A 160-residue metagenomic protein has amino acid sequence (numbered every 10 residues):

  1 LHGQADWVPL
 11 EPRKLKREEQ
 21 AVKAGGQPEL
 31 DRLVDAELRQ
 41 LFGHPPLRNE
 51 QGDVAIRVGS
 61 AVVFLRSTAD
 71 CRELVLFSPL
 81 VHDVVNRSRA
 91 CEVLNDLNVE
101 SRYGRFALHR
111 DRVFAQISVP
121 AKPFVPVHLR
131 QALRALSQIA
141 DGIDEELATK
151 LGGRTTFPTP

Functional and structural regions predicted by a protein language model:
L1-V62, L108: Charge-rich, low-complexity N-terminal segments
Q4, V8-E11, V93-R102, V119-K150: Ampiphathic alpha-helical segments that act as solvent-exposed interaction surfaces
A24, P28, V84-S88, P123-R130: Ordered, soluble secondary-structure elements with a strong preference for glycine-centered loop motifs and nearby
V54, V63, R72-L74, V113: Hydrophobic residues embedded in beta-strands of well-ordered beta-sheets
S67-A69: Short, low-complexity Ser/Thr-rich regulatory SLiMs
C71-E73, H82-D83, A121-P123: Short, surface-exposed beta-strand-loop junctions and turns on beta-sheet-rich folds
V75-Q116: Short, internal acidic amphipathic alpha-helical interface segments that mediate docking to partner proteins
L147-P160: Short, highly charged C-terminal tails/helix-capping segments
